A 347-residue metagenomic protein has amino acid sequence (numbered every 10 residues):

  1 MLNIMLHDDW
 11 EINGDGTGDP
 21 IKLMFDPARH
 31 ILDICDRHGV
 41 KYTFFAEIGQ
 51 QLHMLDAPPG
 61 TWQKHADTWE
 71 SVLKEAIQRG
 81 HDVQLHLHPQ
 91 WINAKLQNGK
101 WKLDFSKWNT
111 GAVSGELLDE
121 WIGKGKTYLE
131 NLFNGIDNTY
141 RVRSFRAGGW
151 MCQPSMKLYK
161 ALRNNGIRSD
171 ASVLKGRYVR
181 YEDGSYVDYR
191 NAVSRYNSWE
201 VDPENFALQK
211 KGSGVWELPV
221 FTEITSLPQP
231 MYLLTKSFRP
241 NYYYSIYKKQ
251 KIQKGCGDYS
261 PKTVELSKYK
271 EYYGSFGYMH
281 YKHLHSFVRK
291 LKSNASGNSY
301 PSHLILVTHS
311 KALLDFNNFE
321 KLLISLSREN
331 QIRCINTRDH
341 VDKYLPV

Functional and structural regions predicted by a protein language model:
M1-R79, R143, L306, A312-L314 (+1 more regions): Active-site beta->alpha N-cap acidic-glycine motif
G16-T17, L96-Q97, M156-K160: Distinct, well-ordered alpha-helical segments
I21-R29, W62-E70, D119-G123, Y196-E200 (+2 more regions): Well-ordered, non-membrane alpha-helical segments in soluble/globular domains
L32-V40, W62-H86, L132, R163 (+3 more regions): Acidic (Asp/Glu)-rich catalytic clusters
Y42, V83, S169, V173 (+1 more regions): Hydrophobic beta-strand scaffold residues
I48-M151, S213, E217-L227, H303-T308 (+1 more regions): Metal-dependent polysaccharide deacetylase catalytic core of the NodB/CE4 family, i.e., the active-site-bearing domain
N134, S144-S296: Active-site-adjacent pocket scaffolds in enzyme catalytic domains
K211-E223, T263-E271, S275, S296-V347: Active-site and substrate-binding clefts of carbohydrate-active enzymes
